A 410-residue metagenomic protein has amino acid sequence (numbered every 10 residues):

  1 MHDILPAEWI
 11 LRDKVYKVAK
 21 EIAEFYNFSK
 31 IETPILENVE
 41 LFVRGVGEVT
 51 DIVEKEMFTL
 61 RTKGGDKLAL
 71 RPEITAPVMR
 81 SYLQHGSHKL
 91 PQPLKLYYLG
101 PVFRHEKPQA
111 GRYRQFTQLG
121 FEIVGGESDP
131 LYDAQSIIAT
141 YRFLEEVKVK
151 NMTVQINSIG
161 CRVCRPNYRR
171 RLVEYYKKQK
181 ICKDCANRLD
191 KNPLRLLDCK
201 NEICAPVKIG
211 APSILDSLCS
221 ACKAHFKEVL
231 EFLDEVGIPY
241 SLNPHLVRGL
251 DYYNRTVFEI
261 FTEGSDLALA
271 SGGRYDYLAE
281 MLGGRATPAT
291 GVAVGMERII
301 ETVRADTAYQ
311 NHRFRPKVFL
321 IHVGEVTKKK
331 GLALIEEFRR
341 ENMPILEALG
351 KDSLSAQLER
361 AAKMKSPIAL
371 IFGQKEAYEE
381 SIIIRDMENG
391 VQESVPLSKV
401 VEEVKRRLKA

Functional and structural regions predicted by a protein language model:
M1-R360, M364-A410: TRNA-recognition modules of translation machinery and tRNA-sensing kinases, especially anticodon-binding
